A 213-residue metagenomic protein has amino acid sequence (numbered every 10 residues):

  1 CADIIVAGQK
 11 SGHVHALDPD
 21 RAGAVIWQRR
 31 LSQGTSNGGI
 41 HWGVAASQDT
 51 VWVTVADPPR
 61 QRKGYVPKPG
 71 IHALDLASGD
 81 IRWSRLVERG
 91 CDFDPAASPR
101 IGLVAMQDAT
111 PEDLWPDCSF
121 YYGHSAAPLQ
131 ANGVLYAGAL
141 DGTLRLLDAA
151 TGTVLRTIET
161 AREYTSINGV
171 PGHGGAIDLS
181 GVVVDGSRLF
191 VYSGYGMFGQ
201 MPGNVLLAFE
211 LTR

Functional and structural regions predicted by a protein language model:
C1-H124, L129-R213: Extracytoplasmic/lumenal domain signature
